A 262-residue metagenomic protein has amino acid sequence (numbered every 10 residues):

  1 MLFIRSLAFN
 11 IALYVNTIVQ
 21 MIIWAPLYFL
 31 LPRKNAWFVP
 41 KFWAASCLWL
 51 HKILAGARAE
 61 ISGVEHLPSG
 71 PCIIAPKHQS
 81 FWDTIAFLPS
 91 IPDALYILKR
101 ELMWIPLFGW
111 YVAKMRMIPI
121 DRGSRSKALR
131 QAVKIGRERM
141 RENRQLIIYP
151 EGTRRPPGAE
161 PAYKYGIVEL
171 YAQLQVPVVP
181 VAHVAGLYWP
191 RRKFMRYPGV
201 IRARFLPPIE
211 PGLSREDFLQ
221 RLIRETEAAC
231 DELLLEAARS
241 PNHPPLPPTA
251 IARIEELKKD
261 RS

Functional and structural regions predicted by a protein language model:
F3, R130-S262: Non-catalytic C-terminal accessory region of glycerolipid acyltransferases and related lyso-lipid remodeling enzymes
I4-F29: A hydrophobic membrane-anchoring feature enriched in long, contiguous, low-charge segments that mark signal-anchor
M21-K41, A45, K52-L54, S69-R125: Catalytic core of membrane glycerolipid acyltransferases/transacylases, capturing the structured, soluble-facing
A55-I61: Membrane-helix interfacial anchor on the cytosolic side
I61, I118-D121, P211: Short acidic-hydrophobic, aromatic-tinged amphipathic segments that line or gate anion-handling sites
I61, I74, Y96-I97, A203-F205: Generic preference for hydrophobic
G63-L67: Glycine-rich helix-loop-beta junction characteristic of Rossmann-like nucleotide cofactor-binding loops
